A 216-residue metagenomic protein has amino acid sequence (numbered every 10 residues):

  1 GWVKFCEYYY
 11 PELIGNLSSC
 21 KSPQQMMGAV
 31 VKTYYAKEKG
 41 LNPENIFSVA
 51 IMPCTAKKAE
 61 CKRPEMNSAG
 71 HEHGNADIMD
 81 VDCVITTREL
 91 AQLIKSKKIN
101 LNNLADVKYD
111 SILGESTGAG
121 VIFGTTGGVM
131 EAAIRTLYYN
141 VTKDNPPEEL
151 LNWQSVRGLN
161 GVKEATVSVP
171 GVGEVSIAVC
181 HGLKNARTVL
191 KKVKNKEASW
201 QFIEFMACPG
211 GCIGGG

Functional and structural regions predicted by a protein language model:
G1-G216: Iron-sulfur-associated redox domains of electron-transfer enzymes in respiratory and anaerobic energy metabolism
